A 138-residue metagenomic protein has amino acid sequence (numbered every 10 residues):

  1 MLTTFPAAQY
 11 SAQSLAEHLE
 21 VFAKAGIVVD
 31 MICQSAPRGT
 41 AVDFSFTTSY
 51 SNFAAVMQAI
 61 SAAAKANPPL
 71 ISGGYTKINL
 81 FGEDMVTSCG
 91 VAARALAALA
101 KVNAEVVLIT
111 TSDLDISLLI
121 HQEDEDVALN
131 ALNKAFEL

Functional and structural regions predicted by a protein language model:
M1-L138: A conserved regulatory-domain signal marking ACT and ACT-like small-molecule sensing domains and adjacent regulatory
